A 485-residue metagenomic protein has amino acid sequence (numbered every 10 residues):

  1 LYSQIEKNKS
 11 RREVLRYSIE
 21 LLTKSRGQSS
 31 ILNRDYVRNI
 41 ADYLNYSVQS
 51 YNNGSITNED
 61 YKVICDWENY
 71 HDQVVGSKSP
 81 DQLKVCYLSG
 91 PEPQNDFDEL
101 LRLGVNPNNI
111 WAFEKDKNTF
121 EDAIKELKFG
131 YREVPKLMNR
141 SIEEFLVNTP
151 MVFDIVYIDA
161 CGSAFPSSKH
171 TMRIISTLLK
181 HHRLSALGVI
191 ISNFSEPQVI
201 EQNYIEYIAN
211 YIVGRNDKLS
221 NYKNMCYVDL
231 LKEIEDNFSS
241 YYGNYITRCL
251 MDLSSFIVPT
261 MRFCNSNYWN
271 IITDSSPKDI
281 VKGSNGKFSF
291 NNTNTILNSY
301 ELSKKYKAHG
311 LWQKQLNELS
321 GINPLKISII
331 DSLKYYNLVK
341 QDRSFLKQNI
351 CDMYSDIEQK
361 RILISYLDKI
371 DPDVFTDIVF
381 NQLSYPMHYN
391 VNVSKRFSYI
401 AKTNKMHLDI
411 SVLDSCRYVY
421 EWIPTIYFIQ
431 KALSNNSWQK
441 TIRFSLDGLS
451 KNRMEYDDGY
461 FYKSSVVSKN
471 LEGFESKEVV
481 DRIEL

Functional and structural regions predicted by a protein language model:
Y2-T149, Y366, L413-Y418, P424-S434 (+3 more regions): SAM cofactor-binding core of SAM-dependent methyltransferases, primarily the Rossmann-like beta-alpha-beta module
Q82, V152-F153, L187: Local beta-strand N-terminus motif with an aromatic residue
E114-T119, N193-V199: Short beta-alpha junction loops
M151-A160: Short SAM/SAH-binding signature in class I
G162-G188, N203: A short, conserved alpha-helix within the catalytic core of class I
F194-N210: Conserved class I S-adenosyl-L-methionine
N210-V391: A conserved mid-domain beta-alpha-beta active-site/ligand-binding segment of alpha/beta enzyme cores
K326, I330, Y335-L485: C-terminal target-recognition/interaction regions appended to catalytic cores
